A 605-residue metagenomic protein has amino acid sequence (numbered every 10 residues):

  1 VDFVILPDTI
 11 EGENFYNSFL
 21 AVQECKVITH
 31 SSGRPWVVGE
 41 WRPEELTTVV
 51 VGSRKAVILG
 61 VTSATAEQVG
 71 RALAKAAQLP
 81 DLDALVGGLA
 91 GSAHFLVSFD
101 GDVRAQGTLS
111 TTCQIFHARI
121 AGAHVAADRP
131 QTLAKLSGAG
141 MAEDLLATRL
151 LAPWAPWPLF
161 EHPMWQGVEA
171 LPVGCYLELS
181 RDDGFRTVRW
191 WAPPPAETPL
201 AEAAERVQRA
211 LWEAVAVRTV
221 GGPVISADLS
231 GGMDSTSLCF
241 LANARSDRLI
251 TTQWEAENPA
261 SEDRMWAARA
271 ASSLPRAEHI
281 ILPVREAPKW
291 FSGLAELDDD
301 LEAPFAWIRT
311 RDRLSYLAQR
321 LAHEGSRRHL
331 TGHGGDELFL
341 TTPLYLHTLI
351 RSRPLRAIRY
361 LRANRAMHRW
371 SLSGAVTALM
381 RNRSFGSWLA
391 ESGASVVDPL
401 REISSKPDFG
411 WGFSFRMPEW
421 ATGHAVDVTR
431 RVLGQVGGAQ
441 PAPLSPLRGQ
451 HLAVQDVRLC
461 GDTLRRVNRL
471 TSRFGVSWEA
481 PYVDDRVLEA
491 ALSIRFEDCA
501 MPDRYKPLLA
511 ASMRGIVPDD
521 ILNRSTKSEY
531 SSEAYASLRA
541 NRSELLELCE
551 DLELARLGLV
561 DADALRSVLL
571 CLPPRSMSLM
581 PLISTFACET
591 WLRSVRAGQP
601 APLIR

Functional and structural regions predicted by a protein language model:
V1, P7-E13, V22-V27, S32-G33 (+2 more regions): Adenosyl-5′-phosphate
V1-A287, L294: Cysteine-centered catalytic environments shared across enzyme families
N17, E67, R71-A74, D83-G87 (+12 more regions): Polar/charged alpha-helical tracts
L79-D83, P153-P156, E302, S352-I358 (+2 more regions): Short loop/turn hinge sites at secondary-structure boundaries
L89-S92, R311-R313, C460-R465: Short, motif-level signal for alpha-helix interfacial/capping segments enriched in acidic residues and aromatics/proline
G101-R104, T112, R119-I120, R181 (+4 more regions): ATP-dependent adenylate-handling active sites, centered on carboxylate activation for C-N bond formation
V125-A126, T132-L136, P153-A155, E278-I281 (+5 more regions): Short, surface-exposed, polar/charged, turn-prone segments marking secondary-structure boundaries
Q131, E143-A147, A152-H162, E296-D298 (+7 more regions): Alpha-helix boundary/capping detector
